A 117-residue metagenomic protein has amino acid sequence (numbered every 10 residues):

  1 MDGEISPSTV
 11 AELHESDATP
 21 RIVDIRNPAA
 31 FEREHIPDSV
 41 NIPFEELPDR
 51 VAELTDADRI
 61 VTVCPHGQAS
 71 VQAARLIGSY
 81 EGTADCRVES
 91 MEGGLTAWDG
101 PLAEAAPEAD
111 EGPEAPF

Functional and structural regions predicted by a protein language model:
M1-P20, N27-R59, S70-F117: Rhodanese-like catalytic fold shared by cysteine-dependent sulfurtransferases and DSP/PTP-type phosphatases
C64: Short cysteine clusters
G67: Walker A (P-loop) phosphate-binding loop of P-loop NTPases
